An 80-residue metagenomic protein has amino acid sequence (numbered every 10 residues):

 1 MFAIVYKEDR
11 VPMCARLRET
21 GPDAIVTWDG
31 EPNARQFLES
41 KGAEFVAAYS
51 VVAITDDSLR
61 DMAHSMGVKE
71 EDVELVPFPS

Functional and structural regions predicted by a protein language model:
M1-A24: Short aromatic-glycine-(Arg/Gly/Cys) micro-motifs in beta-strand/loop hairpins
A3-V5, W28, A34, V51 (+1 more regions): Hydrophobic beta-strand residues in large extracellular and virion-surface proteins
V11, T20, N33, G42-E44: Short, surface-exposed beta-strand-loop junctions and turns on beta-sheet-rich folds
T20-F37: Extended catalytic/binding region for NAD+/ADP-ribose chemistry, centered on the ART fold
E39-S80: Short, mixed-charge low-complexity intrinsically disordered segments
